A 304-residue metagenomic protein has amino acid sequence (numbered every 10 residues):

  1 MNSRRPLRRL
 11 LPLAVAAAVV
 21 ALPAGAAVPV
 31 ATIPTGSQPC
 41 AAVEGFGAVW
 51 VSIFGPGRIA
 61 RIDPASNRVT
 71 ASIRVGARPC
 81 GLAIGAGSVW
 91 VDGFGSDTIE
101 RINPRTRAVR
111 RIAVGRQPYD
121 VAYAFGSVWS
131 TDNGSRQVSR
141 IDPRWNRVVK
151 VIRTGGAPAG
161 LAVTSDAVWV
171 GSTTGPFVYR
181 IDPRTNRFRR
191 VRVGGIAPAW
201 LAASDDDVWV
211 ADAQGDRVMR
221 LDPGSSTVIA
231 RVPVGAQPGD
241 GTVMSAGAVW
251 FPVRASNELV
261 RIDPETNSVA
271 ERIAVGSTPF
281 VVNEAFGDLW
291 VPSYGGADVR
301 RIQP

Functional and structural regions predicted by a protein language model:
N2-P12: Bacterial N-terminal signal peptides that target proteins for export
L10-V20: Sec-dependent N-terminal signal peptides
A18-P304: Predominantly soluble domains enriched in secretory-pathway, periplasmic, or organellar proteins
